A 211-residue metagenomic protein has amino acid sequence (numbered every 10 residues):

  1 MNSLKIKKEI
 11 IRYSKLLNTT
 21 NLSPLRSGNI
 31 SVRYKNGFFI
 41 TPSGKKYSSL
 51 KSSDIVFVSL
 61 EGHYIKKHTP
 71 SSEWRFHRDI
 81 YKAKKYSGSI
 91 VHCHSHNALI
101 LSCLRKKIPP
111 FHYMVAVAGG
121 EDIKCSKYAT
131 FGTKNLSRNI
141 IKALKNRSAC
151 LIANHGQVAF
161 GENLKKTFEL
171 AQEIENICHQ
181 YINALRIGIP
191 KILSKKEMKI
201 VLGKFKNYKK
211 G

Functional and structural regions predicted by a protein language model:
M1-G211: Glycine-rich flexible loops
